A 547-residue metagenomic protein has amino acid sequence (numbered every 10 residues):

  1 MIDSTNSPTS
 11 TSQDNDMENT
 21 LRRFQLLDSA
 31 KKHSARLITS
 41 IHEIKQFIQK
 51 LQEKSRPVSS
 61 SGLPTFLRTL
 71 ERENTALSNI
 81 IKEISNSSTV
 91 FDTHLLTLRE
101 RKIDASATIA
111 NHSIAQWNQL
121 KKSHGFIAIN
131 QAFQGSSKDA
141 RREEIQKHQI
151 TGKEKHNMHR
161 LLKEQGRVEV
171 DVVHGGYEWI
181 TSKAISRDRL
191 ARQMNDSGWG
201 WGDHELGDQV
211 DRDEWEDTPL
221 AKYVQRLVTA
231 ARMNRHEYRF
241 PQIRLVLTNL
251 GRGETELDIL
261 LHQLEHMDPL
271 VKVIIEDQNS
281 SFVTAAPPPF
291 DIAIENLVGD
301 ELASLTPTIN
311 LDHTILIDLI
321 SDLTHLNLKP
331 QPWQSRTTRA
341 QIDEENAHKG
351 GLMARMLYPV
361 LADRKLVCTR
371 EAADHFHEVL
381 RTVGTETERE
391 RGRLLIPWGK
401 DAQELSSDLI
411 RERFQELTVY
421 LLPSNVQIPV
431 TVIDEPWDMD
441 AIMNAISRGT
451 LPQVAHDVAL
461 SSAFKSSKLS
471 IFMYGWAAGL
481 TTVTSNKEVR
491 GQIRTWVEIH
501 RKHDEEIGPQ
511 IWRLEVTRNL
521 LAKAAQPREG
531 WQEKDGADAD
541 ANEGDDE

Functional and structural regions predicted by a protein language model:
I2-T481, S485-E547: Active-site-proximal, substrate-binding regions of enzyme catalytic domains and RNA-binding/basic surfaces
